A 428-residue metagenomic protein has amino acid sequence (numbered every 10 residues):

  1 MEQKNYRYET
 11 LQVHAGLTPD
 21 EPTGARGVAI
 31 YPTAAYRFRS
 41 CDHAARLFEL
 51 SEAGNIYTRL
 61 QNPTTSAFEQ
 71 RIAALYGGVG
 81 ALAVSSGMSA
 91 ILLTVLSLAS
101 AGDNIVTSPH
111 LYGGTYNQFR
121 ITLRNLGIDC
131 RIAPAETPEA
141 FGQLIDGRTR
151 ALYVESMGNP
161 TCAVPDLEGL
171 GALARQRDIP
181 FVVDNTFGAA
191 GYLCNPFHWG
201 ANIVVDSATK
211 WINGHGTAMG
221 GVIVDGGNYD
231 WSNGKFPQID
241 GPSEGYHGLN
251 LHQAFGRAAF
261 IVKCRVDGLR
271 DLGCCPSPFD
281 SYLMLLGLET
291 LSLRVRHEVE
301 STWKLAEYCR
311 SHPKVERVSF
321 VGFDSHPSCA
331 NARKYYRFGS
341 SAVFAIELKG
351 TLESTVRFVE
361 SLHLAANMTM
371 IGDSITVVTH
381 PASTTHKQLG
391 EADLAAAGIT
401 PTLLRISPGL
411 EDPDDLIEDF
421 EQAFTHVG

Functional and structural regions predicted by a protein language model:
E2-N62, Q70-R71: N-terminal "arm"/small-domain region of PLP-dependent enzymes with the aminotransferase-like
E2-Q3, Q12-E21, A81-R310: Conserved PLP-enzyme active-site core in the AAT-like
S40-L92, G114-T122: Conserved N-terminal alpha-helix of the aminotransferase class I/II PLP-enzyme fold
R120-I121, D129-R131, G147, R294 (+2 more regions): PLP-dependent enzyme catalytic core of the Aspartate aminotransferase-like
V224, A345-E347, S407-G409: Short hydrophobic/aromatic beta-strand micro-patches that form the beta-sheet surface supporting nucleotide- or nucleic
L272-C275, D280-S281, L286, T290 (+4 more regions): Conserved small-domain helix->loop->beta segment predominantly found in fold-type I
